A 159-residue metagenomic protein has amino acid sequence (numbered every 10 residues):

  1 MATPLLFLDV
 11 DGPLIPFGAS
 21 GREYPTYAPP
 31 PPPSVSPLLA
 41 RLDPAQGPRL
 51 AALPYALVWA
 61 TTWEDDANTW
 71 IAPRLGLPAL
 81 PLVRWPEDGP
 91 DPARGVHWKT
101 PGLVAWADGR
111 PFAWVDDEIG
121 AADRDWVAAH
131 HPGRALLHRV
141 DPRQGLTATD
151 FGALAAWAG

Functional and structural regions predicted by a protein language model:
M1-A2, G159: Short intrinsically disordered terminal tails
A2-A93: Alpha-helical substrate-recognition element adjacent to the catalytic core
W70-G159: C-terminal cap/substrate-recognition subdomain and adjoining C-terminal extension of metal-dependent phosphatase-like
